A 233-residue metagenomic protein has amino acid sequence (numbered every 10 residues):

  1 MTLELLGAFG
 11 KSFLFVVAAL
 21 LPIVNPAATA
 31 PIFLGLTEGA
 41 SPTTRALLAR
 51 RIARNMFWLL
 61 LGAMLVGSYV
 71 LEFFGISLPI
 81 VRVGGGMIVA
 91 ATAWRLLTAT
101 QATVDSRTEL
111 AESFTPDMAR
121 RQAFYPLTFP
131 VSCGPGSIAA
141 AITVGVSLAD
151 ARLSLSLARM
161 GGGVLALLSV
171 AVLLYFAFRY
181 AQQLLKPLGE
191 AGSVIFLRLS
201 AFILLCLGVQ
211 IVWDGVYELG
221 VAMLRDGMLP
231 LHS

Functional and structural regions predicted by a protein language model:
M1-I23, A99, A111-T128: Small-residue-enriched transmembrane helix starts and helix-helix packing motifs in multi-pass inner-membrane proteins
T2-V17, E72-V83, A151-L165, V221-S233: Interfacial loop-to-helix junctions that mark the boundaries of transmembrane helices in multi-pass membrane
S12-M64: Juxtamembrane transmembrane-helix termini in multi-pass membrane transport proteins
F15-L21, A30-L36, P126-P130, I138-S147: Generic transmembrane alpha-helix signature in multi-pass membrane proteins, especially transporters/channels
S41-P42, G62-G84, L173-Y217: Transmembrane-helix boundary and interhelical-loop signature of multi-pass inner-membrane proteins
S41-R54, R152-L165, V194: Membrane-interface alpha-helices at helix entry/exit sites of multi-pass transporters
A46-T100: Membrane helix-loop-helix hairpins that form the core translocation module of multi-pass transporters
I88-A111, L207-E218: Transmembrane helix exit motif
